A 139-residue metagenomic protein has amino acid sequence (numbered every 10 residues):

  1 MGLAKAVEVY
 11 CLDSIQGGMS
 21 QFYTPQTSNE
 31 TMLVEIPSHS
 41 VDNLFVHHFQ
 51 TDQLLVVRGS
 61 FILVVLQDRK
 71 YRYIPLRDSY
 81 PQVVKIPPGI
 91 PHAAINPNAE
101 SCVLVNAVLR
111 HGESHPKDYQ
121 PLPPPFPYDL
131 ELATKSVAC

Functional and structural regions predicted by a protein language model:
M1-V83, A99-C139: Non-catalytic, conserved peripheral segments adjacent to functional cores
A94-P97: Asparagine-centered strand-capping/turn motif at beta-strand->loop junctions
